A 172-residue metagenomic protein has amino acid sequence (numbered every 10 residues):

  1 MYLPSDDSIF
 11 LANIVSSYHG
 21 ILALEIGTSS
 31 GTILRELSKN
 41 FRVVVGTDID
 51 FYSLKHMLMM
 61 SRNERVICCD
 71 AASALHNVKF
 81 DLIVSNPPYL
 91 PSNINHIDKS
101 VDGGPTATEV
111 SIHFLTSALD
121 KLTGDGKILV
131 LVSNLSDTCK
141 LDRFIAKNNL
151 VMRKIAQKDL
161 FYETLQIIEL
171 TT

Functional and structural regions predicted by a protein language model:
P4-H76, L82-S85, P91-S92: Conserved SAM/SAH cofactor-binding pocket of Class I
D7, I49, T106, V110 (+1 more regions): Soluble or luminal CAZymes and related metallo-dependent hydrolases
N40, K99-D102, A146-K147: Glycine-rich, phosphate-binding/catalytic loops in enzymes
F80, N95-I97, L141: Short aromatic-enriched loop/helix-cap "lid" or pocket-rim segments at secondary-structure transitions that line
P87-H113: Mobile active-site "lid"/loop adjacent to the S-adenosyl-L-methionine
Y89, L170-T172: C-terminal beta-strand of the catalytic ATP-binding
V110-E169: Conserved Class I SAM-dependent methyltransferase catalytic core
